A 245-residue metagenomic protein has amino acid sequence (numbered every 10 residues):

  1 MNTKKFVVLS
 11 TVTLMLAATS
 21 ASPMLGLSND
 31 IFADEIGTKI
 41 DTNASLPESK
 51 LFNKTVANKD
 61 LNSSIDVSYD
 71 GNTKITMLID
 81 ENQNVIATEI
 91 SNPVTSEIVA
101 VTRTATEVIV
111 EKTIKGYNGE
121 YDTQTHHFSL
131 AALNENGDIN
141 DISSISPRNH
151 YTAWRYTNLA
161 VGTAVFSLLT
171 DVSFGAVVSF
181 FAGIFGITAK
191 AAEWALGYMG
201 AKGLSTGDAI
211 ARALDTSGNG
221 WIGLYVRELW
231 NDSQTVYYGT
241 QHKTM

Functional and structural regions predicted by a protein language model:
M1-D34: Sec-dependent N-terminal signal peptides of Gram-positive bacterial secreted proteins and lipoproteins
P23-A153: N-terminal propeptides/leader regions of secreted preproproteins that are proteolytically removed before maturation
H127-F181, G203-H242: Add "or lipid-surface remodeling" -> "...that mediate pore formation, membrane permeabilization, membrane fusion
I184-T188: Short hydrophobic alpha-helical membrane-entry/anchor segments
A189-A195: Hydrophobic alpha-helical transmembrane segments
